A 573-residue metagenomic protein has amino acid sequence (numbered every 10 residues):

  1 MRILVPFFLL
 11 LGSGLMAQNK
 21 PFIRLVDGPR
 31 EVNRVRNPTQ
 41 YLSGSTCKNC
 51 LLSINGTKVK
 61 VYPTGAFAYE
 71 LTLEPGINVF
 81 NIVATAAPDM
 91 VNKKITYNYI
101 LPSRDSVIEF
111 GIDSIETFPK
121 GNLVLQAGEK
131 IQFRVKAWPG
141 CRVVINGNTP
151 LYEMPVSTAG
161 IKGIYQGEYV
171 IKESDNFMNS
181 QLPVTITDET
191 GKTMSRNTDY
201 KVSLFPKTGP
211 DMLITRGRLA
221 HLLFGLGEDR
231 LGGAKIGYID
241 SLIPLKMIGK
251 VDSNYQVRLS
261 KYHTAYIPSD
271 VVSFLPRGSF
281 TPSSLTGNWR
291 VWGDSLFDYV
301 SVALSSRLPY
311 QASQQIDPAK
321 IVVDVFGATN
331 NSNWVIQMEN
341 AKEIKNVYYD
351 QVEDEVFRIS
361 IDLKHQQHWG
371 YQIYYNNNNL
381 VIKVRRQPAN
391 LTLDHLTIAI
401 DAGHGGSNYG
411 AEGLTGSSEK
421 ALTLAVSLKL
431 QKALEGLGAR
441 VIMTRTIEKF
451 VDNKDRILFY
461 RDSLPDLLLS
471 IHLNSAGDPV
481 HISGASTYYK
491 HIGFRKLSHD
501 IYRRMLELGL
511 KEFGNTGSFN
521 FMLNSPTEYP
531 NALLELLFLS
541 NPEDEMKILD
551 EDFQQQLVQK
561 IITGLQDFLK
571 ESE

Functional and structural regions predicted by a protein language model:
I3-G12: Sec-dependent N-terminal signal peptides
S13-A17: Sec/Tat signal peptide C-region and signal peptidase I cleavage site
Q18-P21, N49-L51, K60-V83, A87-A399 (+5 more regions): Short linear recognition/processing motifs and adjacent strand/loop elements at protein termini and domain edges
T39-S45, Q132-R134: A short beta-strand segment in extracellular, disulfide-stabilized domains
V79, L424-Q431, K454-I457, A485 (+6 more regions): Extracytoplasmic/secreted envelope proteins and their assembly/folding machinery, especially bacterial periplasmic
N379-L467, A476-D478, S483, F494: Active-site histidine-acidic residue metal-binding/catalytic motifs, centered on HxH/HExxH-like signatures
S463, L467-D478, S486-Y489, G517-E573: Active-site-adjacent mobile loop/cap segments within catalytic or ligand-binding domains
F494-S518: Active-site-adjacent substrate-binding region of metalloamidase/peptidase-like peptide-processing proteins
